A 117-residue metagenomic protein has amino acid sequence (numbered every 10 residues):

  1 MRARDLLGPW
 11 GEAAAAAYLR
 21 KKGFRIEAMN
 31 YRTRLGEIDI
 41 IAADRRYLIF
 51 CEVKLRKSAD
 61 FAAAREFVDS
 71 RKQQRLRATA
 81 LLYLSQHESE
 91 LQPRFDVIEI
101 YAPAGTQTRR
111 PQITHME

Functional and structural regions predicted by a protein language model:
M1-N30: Acidic-basic catalytic patches of nuclease active cores, encompassing PD-(D/E)XK and other metal-cofactor nuclease
R34-G36: Short acidic/glycine-enriched loop/turn segments that link adjacent beta-strands
I38-F61, L76: Conserved catalytic cores of phosphodiester-cleaving nucleases, focusing on short active-site segments
K57-L81, S85: Mg2+/Mn2+-dependent nuclease catalytic core
Q86-E117: Domain-level recognition of nuclease-like catalytic cores that cleave nucleotide substrates
